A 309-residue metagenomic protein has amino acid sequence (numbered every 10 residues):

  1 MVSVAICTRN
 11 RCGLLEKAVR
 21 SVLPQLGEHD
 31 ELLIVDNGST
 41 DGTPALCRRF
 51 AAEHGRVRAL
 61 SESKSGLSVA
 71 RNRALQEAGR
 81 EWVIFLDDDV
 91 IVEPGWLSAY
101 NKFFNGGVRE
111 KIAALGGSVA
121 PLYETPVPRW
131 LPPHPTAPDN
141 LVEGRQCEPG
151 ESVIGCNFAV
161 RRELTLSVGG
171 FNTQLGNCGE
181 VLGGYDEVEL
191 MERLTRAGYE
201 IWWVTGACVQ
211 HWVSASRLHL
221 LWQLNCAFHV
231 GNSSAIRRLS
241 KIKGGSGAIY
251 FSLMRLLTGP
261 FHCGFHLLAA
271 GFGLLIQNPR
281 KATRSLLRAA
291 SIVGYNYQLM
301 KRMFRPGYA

Functional and structural regions predicted by a protein language model:
R20-H29: Short, acidic, metal-binding catalytic loop of nucleotide-sugar glycosyltransferases
S21, D36-A45, V90: A conserved acidic beta->alpha catalytic loop
E62-A78: Glycine-rich, basic loop-to-helix element that forms the pyrophosphate-binding segment of sugar-nucleotide handling
V83: Short aromatic/hydrophobic "clamp" motif used to bind/position activated sugar donors
G95-R129: Conserved donor NDP-sugar-binding/catalytic core segment of glycosyltransferases
G117-S118, P132-E151: Short, flexible, basic/aromatic active-site loop/helix in glycosyltransferases
V153, N177-E192: Acidic donor-binding loop at a coil-to-helix junction in glycosyltransferase catalytic cores that engages
N225-V230, I242-A309: Non-catalytic, C-terminal membrane-associated alpha-helical segments of glycosyltransferases
